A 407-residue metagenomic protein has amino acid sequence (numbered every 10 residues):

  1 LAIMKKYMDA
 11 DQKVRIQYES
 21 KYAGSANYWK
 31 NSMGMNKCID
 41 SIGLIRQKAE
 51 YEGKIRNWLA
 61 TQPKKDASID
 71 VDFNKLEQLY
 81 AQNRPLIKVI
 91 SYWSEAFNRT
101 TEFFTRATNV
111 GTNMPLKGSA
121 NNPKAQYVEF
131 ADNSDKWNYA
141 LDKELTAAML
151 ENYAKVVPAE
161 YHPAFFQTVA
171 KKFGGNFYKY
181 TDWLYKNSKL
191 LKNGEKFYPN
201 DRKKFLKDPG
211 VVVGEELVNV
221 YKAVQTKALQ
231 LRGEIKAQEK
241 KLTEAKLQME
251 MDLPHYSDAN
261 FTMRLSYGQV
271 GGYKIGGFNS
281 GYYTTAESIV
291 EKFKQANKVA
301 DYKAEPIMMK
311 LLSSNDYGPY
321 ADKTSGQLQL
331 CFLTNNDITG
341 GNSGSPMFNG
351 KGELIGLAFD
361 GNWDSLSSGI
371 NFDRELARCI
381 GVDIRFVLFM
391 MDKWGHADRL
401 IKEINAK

Functional and structural regions predicted by a protein language model:
L1-K407: Terminal presequence/propeptide segments associated with secretion/organelle targeting and zymogen/polyprotein
